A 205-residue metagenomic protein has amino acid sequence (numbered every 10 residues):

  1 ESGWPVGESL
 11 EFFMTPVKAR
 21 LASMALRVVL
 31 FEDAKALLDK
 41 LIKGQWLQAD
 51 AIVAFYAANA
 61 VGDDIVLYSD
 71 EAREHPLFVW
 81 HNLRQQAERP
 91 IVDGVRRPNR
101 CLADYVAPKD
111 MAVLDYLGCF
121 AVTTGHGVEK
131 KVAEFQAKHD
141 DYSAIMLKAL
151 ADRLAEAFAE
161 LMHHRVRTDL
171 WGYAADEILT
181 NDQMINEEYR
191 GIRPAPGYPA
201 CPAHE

Functional and structural regions predicted by a protein language model:
E1-I145, A149, T168-L170: Active-site loops and adjacent core secondary-structure elements that bind or stabilize anionic groups
A51-D63, L161-E205: Compositionally biased, low-complexity/repeat regions
L150-R165: Acidic, metal/cofactor-coordinating or nucleic-acid-engaging core segments within structured domains
